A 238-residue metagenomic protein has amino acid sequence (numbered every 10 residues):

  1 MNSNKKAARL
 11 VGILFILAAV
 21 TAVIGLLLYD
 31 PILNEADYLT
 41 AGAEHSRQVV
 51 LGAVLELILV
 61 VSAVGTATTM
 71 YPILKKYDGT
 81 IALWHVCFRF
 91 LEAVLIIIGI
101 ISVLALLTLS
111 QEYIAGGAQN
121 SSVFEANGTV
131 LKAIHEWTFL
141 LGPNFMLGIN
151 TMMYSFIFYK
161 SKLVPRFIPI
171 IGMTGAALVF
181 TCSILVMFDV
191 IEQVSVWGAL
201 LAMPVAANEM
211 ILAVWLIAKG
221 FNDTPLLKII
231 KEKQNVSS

Functional and structural regions predicted by a protein language model:
M1-S238: Hydrophobic, aromatic-enriched alpha-helical segments typical of multi-pass transmembrane helices
